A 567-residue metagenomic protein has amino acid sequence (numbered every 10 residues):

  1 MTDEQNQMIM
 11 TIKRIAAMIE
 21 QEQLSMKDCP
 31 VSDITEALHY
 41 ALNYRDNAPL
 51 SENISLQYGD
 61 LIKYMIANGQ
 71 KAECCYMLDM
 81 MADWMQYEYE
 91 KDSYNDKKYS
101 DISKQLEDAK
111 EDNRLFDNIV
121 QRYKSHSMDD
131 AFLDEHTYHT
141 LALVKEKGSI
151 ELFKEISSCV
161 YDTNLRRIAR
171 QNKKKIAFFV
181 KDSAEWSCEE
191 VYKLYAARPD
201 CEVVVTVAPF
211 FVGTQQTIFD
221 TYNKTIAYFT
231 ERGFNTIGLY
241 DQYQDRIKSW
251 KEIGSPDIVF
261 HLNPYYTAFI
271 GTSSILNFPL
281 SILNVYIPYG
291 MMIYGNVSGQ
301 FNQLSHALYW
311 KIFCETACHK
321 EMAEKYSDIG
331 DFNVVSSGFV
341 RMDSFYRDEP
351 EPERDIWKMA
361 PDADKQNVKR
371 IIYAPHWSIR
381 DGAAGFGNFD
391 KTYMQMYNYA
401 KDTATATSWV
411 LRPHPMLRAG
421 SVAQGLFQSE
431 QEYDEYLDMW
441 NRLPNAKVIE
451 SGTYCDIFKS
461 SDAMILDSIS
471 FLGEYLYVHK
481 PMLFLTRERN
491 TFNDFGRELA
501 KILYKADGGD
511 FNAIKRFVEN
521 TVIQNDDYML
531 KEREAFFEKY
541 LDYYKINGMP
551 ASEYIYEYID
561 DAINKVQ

Functional and structural regions predicted by a protein language model:
T2-L38, L42: Short terminal alpha-helical segments
K13, D79, W84, E88-K91 (+3 more regions): C-terminal amphipathic helix plus adjacent low-complexity, charged tail appended to glycosyltransferase catalytic
E20-S32, D46-E52, I66-C75, E90-Y99 (+2 more regions): Charged, low-complexity interaction regions
Y64-A67, S103, K174-D348: Active-site and donor-binding regions of nucleotide-sugar-utilizing enzymes
S187, V191, A196-A197, V340-E435 (+3 more regions): Conserved catalytic-core segment of nucleotide-activated headgroup transferases in glycan assembly
D241-Y243, Q424-S470: Donor nucleotide-activated moiety binding/catalytic core segment of transferases that use nucleotide-activated donors
V285, I449-N493: A donor-sugar binding/catalytic signature common to diverse glycosyltransferases and related nucleotide-sugar
G496-E519: Change "using UDP/GDP/dTDP sugars" to "using nucleotide sugars
